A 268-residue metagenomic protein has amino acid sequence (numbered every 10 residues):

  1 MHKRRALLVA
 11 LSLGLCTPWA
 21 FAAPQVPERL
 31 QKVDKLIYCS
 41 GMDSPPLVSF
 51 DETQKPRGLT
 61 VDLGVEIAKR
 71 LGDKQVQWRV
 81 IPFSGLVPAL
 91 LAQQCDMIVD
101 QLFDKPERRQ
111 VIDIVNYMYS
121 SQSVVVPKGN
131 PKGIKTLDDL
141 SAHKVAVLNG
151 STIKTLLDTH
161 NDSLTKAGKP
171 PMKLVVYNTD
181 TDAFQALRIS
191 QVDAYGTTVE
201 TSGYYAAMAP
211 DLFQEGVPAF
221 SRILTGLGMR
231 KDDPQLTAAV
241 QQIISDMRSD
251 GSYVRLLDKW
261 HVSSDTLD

Functional and structural regions predicted by a protein language model:
V9-P18: Bacterial N-terminal signal peptides
A23-Q101, V240, D250, K259: Extracytoplasmic small-molecule ligand-binding "clamshell" domains of the periplasmic binding protein/Venus flytrap
L36-I37, D73-Q75, L91-D100, H143-K144 (+3 more regions): Alpha-to-beta junction loops
M42, Y119-V126, A206-S245, W260-D268: Periplasmic-binding protein-like
F50, V65-K74, I153-V176, A206-P210: Ligand-binding cleft/hinge of the Venus flytrap
G58-L71, N130, D138-D139, H143-T152 (+1 more regions): Extended ligand-binding regions for polar small-molecule ligands
V65, K69, V76-D139, F213 (+1 more regions): Acidic, polar ligand-binding/catalytic clefts
G85, Q101-Q110, L156-T165, Q185-S221: A ligand-binding cleft/hinge motif common to bilobed small-molecule-binding domains
